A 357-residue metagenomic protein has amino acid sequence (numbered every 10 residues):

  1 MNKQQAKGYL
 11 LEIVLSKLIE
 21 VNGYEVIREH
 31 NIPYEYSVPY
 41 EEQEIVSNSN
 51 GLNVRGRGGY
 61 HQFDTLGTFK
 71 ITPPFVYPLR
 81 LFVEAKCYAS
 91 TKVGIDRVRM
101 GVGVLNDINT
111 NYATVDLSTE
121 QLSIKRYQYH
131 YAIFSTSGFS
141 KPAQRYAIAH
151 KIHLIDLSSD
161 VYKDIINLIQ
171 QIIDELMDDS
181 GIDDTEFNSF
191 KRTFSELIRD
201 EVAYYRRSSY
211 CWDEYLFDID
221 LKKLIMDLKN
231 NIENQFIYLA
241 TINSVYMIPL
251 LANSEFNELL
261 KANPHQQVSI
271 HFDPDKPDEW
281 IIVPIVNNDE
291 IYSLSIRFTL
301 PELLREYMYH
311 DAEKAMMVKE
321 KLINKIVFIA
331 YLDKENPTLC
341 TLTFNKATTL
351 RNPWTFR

Functional and structural regions predicted by a protein language model:
M1-R357: Mixed-charge (Asp/Glu-Lys/Arg
